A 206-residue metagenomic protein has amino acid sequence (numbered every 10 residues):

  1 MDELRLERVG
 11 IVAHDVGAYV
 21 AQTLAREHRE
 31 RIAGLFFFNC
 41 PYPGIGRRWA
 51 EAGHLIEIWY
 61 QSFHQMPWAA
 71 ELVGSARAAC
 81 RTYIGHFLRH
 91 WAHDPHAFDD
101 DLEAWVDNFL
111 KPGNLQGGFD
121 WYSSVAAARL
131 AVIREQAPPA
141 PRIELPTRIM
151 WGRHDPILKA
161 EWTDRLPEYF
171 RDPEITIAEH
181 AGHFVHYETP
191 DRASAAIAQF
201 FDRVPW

Functional and structural regions predicted by a protein language model:
M1-V12, V16-I177, H186, A198: Flexible "cap/lid" subdomain of the alpha/beta-hydrolase fold that forms the substrate-access gate
A97, R203-W206: Conserved donor-nucleotide binding/catalytic region of nucleotide-linked donor-dependent transferases
A181-P190, S194: Catalytic histidine-centered segment of alpha/beta-hydrolase-like enzymes
A196-V204: C-terminal alpha-helix
